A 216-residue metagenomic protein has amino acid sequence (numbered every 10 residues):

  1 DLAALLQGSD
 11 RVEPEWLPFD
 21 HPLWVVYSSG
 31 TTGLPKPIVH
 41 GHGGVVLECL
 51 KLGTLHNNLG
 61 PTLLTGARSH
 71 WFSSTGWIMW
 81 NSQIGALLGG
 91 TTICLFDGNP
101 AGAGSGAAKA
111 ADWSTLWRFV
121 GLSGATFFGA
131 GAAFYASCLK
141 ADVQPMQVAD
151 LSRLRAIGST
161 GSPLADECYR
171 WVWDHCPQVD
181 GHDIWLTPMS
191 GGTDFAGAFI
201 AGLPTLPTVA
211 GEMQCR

Functional and structural regions predicted by a protein language model:
D1-Q7, G124, G131-A132: Structural core segment of the AMP-binding/adenylate-forming
A3-Y27, L34, H42-E48, N57-R68 (+1 more regions): Conserved pre-ATP/AMP-binding loop-to-beta segment of ANL
P14-L17, A210-R216: Short Gly/Pro-enriched turn/cap motifs at secondary-structure boundaries
V26-S29, S73: Active-site beta-alpha turn of Rossmann-fold NAD(P)-dependent dehydrogenases/reductases
G43, A133-A136: Alpha-helix/helix-capping structural signal
V46-R68, G76-T126, A141: Conserved AMP-binding/adenylation subdomain of ANL enzymes
S69, T91, A125-A130, L139-A210: Gly/Ser/Thr-rich phosphate-binding loop
